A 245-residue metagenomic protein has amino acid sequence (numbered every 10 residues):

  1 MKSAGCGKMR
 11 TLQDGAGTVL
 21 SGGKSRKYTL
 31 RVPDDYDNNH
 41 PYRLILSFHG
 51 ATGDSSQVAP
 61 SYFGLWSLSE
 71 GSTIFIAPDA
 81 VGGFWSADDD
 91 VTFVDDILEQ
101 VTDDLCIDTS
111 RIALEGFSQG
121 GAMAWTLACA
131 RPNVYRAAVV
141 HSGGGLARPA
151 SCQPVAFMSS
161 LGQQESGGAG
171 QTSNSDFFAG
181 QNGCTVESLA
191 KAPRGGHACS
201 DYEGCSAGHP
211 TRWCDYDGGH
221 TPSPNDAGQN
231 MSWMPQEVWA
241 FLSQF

Functional and structural regions predicted by a protein language model:
M1-L44, D88-D89, E115-V139, G143-G145 (+6 more regions): A domain-start/cap signature at the N-terminus of enzymes
G5-G7, G15-A113, T126, A130 (+1 more regions): Serine-hydrolase catalytic machinery in alpha/beta-hydrolase-like enzymes
S56-S67, D96-I97, H141-A150, P193-E203: Alpha-helical scaffolding within the catalytic cores of extracellular/periplasmic polymer-degrading hydrolases
F75-A77, P210-D215: Conserved beta-strand scaffold positions in the cores of enzyme catalytic domains, especially in NTP/NDP-utilizing
G82, P193-C199, W213, D217-P222: Histidine-bearing beta->alpha loop at or near hydrolase active sites
M158-L161: Short beta-strand/loop motif that positions the catalytic acidic residue of the alpha/beta-hydrolase fold
Q164-G168, H220-P222: Acidic catalytic loop of the alpha/beta-hydrolase fold
